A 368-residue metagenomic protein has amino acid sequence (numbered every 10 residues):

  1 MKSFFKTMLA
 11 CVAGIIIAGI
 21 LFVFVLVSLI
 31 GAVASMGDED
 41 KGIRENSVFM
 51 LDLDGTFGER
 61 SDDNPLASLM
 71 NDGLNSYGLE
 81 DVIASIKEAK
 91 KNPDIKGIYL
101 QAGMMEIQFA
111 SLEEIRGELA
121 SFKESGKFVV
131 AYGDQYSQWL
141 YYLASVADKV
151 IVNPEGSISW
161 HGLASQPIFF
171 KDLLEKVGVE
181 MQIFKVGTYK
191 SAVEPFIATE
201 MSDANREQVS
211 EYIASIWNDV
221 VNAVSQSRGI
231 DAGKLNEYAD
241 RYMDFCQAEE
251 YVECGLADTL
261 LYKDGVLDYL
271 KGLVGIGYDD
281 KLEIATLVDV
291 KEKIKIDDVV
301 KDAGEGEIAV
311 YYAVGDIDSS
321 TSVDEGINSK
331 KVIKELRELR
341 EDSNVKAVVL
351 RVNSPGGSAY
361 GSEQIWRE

Functional and structural regions predicted by a protein language model:
K2-D240, F245, A257, K271-E368: Small-residue-centered hinge/linker elements
P154, K263-D264: Short secondary-structure boundary segments
R241, A248-Y251, L260, V266: PDZ peptide-recognition modules
